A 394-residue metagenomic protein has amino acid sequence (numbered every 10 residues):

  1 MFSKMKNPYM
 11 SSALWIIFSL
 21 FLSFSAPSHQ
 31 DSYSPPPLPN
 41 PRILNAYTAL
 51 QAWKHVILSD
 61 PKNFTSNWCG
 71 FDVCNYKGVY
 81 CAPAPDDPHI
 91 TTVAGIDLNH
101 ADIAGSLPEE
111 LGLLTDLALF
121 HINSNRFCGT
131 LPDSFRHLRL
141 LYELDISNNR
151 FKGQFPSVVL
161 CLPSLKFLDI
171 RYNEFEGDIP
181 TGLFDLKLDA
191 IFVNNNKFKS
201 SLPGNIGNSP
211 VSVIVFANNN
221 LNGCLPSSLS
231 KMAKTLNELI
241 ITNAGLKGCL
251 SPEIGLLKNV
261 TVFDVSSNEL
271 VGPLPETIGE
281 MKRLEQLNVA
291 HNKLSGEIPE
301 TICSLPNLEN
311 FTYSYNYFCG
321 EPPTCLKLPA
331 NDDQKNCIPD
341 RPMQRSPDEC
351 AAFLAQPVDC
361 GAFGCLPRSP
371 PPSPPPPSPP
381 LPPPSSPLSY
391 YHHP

Functional and structural regions predicted by a protein language model:
F2-Y80, A351-S369: Surface-exposed cap/linker segments adjacent to membranes
I57-S106, M343-S346, G361, Y390 (+1 more regions): LRR flanking "cap" motifs
I90, G112-L117, R136-L141, V158-L165 (+8 more regions): Leucine-rich repeat
A101, I122-N125, I146-N149, I170-N173 (+7 more regions): Consensus "Asn ladder" position of solenoid repeat domains
L107-G112, L131-D133, K152-S157, E176-T181 (+6 more regions): The feature encodes a structural signal of leucine-rich repeats
L107-G207: A generic tandem-repeat structural signature
K199-L294: Eukaryotic tandem repeat interaction scaffolds
M281, E285-S295, P299-L366: Leucine-rich repeat domain C-terminal region
